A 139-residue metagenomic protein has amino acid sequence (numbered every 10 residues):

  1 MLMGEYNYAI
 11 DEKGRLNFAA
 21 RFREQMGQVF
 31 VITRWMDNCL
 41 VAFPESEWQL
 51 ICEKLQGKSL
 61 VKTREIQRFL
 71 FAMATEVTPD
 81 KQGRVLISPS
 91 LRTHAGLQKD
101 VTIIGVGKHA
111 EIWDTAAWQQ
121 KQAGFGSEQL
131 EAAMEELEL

Functional and structural regions predicted by a protein language model:
M1-Y8, E12, R21-V77, K81-Q82 (+1 more regions): Flexible "stalk/tail and boundary" regions
